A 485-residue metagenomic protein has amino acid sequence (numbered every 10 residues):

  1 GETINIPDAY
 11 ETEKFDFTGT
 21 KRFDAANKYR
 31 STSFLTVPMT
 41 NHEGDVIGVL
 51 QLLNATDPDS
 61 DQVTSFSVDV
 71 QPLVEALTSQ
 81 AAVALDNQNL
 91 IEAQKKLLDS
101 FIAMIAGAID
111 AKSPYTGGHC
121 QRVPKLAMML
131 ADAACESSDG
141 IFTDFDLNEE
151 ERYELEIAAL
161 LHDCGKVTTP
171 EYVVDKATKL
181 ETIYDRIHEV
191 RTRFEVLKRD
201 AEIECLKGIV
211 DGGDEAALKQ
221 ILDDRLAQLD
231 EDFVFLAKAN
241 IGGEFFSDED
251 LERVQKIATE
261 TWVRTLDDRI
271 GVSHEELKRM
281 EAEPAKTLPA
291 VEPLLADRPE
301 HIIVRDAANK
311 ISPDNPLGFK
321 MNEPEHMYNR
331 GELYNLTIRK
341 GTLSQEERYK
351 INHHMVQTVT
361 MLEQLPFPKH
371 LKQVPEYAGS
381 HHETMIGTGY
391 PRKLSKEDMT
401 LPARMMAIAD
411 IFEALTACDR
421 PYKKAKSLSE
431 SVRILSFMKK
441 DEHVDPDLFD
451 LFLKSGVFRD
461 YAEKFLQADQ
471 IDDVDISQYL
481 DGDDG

Functional and structural regions predicted by a protein language model:
I4, S100-G485: Histidine- and acidic-residue-rich, metal-dependent catalytic cores
P7-S33, A55-S65, T384-S395: Signal-transducing coupling segments at domain and membrane junctions
F15-F17, D45-I47, L53-A76, L343-Q345 (+2 more regions): Regulatory loop-to-helix N-cap segments in sensory/regulatory domains that couple ligand/signal detection
T32-G48: A short, aliphatic-rich beta-strand micro-motif
V37, H42, L53-A55, E397: Output-coupling edge of small sensory domains
G48-V49, M405: PAS (Per-ARNT-Sim) sensory domains
S60-D86, Y153, L401, E430-S436: Amphipathic alpha-helical "output/dimerization" segments
V83-I102: Short alpha-helical interdomain "coupling" segment at the junction between an upstream regulatory sensor module
